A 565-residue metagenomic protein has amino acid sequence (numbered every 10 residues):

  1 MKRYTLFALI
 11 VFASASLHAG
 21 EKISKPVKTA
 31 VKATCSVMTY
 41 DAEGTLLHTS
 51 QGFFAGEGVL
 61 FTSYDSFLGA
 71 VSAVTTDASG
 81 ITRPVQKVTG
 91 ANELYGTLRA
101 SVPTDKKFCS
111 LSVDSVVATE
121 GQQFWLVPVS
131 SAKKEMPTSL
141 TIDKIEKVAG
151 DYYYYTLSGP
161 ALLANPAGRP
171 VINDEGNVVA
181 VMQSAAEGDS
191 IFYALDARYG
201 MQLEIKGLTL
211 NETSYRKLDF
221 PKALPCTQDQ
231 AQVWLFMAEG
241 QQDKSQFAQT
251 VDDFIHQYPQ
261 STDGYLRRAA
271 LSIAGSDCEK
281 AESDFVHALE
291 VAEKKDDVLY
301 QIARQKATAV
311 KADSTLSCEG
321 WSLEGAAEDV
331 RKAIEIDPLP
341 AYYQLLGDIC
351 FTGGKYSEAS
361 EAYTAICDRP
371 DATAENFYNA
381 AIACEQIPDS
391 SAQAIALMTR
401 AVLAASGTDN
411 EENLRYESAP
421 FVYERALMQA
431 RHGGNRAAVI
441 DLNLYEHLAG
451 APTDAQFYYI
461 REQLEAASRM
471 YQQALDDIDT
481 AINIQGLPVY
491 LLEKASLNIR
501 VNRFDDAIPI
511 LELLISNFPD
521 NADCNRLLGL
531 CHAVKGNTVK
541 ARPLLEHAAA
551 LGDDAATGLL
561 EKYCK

Functional and structural regions predicted by a protein language model:
E21-V27, V181-Q246: C-terminal cap/linker of serine protease catalytic domains
K22-I23, T39-S63, T82-P84, G168-R169: A conserved glycine-rich beta-strand in the N-terminal activation segment of trypsin-fold
A30-E43, P103-C109, M136-G207: Active-site region of chymotrypsin-like
G56-M136, D151-Y152, A161: Conserved active-site neighborhood of the chymotrypsin/trypsin-like protease fold
F220-A223, D252-S261, A288-L299, A312-L316 (+4 more regions): Flexible helix-coil transition and linker loops at the boundaries of alpha-helical arrays
A270, R304, T308-K311, D348 (+6 more regions): Residue-level recognition of tetratricopeptide repeat
